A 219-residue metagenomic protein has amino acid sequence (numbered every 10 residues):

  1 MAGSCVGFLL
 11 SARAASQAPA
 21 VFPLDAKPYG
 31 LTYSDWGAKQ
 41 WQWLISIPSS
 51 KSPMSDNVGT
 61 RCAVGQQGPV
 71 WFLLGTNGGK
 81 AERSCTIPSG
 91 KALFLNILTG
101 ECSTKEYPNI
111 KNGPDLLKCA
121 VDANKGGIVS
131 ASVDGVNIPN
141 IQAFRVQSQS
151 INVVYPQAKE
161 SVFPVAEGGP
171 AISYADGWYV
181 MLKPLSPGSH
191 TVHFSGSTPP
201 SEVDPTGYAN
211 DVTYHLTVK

Functional and structural regions predicted by a protein language model:
M1-G7: Bacterial N-terminal signal peptides
F8-A15: Sec/Tat signal peptide C-region and signal peptidase I cleavage site
A15-G65, Y208-D211, T217-K219: N-terminal segment immediately downstream of the Sec signal-peptide cleavage site in secreted/extracellular proteins
P69-A158: Extracellular-facing segments of soluble proteins and assemblies that are Gly/Ser/Thr-biased and enriched in aromatics
T86, Y179-M181, H215-T217: Generic structural detector for well-ordered beta-strands
L95, H190-V192: A short tyrosine-centered beta-strand micro-motif
A131-S132, I141-R145, P184-L185, F194-S197 (+4 more regions): Ligand-binding pocket scaffold of soluble enzyme catalytic domains
F163-S189, S197-G207: Exposed beta-sheet edge/beta-hairpin loop segments within beta-rich domains
